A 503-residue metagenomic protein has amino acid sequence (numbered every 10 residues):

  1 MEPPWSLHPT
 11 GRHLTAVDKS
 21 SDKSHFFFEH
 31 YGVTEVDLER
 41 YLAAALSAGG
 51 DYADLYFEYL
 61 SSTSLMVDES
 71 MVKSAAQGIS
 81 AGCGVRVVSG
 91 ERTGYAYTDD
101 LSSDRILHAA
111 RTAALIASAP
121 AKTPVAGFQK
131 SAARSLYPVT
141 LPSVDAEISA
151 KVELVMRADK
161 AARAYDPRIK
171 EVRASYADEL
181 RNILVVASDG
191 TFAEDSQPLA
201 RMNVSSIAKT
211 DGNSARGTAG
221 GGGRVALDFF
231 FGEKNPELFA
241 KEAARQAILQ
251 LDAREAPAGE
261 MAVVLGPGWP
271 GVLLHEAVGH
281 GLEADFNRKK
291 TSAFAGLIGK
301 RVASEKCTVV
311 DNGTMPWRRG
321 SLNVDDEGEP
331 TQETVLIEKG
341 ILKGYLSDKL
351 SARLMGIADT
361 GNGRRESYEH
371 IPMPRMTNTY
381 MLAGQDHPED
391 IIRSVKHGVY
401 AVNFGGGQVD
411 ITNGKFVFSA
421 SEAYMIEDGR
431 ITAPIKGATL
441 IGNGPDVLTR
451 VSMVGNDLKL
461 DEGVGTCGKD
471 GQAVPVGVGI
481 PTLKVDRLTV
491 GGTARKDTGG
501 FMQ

Functional and structural regions predicted by a protein language model:
W5-L7, G11-Q503: N-terminal small-residue-enriched
